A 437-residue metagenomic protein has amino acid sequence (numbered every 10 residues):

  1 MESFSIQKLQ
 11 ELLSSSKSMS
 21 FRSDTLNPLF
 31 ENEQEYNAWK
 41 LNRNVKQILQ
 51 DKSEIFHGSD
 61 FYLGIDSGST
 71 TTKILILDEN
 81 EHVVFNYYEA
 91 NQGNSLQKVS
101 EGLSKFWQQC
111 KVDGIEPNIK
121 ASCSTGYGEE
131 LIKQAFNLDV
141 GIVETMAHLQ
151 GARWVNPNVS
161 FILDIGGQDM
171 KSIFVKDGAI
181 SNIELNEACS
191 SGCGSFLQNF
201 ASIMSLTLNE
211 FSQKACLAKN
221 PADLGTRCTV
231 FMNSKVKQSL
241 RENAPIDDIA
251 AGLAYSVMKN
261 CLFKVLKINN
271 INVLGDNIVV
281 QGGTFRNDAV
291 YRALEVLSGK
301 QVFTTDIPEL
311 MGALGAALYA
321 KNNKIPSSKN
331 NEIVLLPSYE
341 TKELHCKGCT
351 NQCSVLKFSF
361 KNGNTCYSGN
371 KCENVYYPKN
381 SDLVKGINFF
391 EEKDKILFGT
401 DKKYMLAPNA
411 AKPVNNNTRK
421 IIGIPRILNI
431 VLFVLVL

Functional and structural regions predicted by a protein language model:
M1, R43-G58, E129-G166, K171-G178 (+4 more regions): Conserved phosphate-binding catalytic cores of ATP/NTP-utilizing and phosphoryl-transfer enzymes
M1, Y127-G128, S256, N269-L297 (+3 more regions): Glycine-rich phosphate-binding loops at beta-strand->alpha-helix junctions
M1-S20, Q150, L197-N199, T305-E332: Glycine-rich phosphate-binding/hydrolytic loop that grips phosphoryl groups
E2-S3, Y87-S100, D177-N220, N322 (+2 more regions): Glycine-rich phosphate-binding loop plus the immediately following alpha-helix
K40-D51, K105, Q109, G252-G275: Phosphate/ATP-binding catalytic cores across multiple sugar-kinase/actin-like superfamilies, primarily ASKHA
K52-N80, V84, V159-A179, H345-F360: Gly/Thr-rich phosphate-binding beta-strand-loop-beta motif of the actin/hexokinase/Hsp70
D139-T145, E295-L314: Conserved phosphate-binding/catalytic loops in two-lobed NTP-binding clefts
S234-F263: Adenine-nucleotide phosphate-binding core of ATP-dependent small-molecule kinases
